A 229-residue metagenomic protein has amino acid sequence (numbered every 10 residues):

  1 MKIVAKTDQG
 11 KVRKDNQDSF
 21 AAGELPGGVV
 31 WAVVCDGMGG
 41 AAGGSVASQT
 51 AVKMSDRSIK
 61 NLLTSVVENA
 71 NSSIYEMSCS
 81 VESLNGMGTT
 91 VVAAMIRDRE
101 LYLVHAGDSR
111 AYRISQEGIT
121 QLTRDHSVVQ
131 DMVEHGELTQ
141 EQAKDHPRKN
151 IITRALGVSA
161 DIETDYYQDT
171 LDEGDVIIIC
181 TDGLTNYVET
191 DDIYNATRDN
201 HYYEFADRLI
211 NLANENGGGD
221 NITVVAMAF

Functional and structural regions predicted by a protein language model:
M1-F229: PP2C/PPM-type serine/threonine phosphatase catalytic domain
